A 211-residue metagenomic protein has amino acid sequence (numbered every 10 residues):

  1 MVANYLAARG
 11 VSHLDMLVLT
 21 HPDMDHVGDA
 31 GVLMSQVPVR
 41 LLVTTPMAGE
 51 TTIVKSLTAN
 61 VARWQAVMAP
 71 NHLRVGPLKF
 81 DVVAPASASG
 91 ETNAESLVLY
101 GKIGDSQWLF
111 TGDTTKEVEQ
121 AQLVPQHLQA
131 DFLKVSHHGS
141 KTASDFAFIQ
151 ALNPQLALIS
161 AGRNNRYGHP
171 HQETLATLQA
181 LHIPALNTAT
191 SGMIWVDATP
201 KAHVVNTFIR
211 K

Functional and structural regions predicted by a protein language model:
M1-K211: Non-globular, low-confidence helical/coil segments that flank catalytic cores
